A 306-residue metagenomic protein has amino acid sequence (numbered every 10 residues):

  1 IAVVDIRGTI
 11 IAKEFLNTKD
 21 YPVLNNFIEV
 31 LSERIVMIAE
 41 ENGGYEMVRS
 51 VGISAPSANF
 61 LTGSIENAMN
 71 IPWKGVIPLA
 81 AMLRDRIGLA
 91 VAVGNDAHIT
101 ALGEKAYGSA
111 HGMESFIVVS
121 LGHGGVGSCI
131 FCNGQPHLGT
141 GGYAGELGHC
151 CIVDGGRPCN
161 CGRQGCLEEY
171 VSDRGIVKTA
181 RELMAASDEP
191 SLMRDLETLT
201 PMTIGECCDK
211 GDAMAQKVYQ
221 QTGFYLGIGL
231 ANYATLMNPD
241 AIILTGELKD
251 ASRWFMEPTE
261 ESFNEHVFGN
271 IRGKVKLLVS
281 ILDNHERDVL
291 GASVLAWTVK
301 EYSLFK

Functional and structural regions predicted by a protein language model:
I1-V4, T62-S64: Short, conserved acidic/polar surface loops in the N-terminal third of protein domains
A2-V48, D85-I87, S109, D154-P158 (+1 more regions): ATP-binding/phosphotransfer module of carbohydrate and carboxylate kinases, centering on a glycine-rich
S50-V177, G291-K306: Phosphate-binding/catalytic loop of phosphoryl-transfer enzymes
